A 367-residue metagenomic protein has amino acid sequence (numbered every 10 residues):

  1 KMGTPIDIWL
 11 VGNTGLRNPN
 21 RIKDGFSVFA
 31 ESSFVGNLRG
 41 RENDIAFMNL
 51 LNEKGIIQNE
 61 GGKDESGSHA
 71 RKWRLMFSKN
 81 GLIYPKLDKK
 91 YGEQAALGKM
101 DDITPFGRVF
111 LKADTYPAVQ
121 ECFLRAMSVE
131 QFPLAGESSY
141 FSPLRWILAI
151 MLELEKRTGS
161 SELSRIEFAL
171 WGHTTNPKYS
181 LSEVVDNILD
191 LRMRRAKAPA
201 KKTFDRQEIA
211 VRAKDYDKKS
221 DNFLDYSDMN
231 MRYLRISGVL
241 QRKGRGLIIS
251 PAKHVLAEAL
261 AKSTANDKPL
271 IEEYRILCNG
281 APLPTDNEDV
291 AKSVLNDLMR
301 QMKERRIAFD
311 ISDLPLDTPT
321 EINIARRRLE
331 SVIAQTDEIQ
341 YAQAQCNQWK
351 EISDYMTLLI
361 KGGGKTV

Functional and structural regions predicted by a protein language model:
K1-L359: Donor-sugar nucleotide-binding helix/loop cap in glycosyltransferases
G363-G364: Nucleic-acid endonuclease domains
V367: Conserved catalytic cores of phosphodiester-cleaving nucleases, focusing on short active-site segments
